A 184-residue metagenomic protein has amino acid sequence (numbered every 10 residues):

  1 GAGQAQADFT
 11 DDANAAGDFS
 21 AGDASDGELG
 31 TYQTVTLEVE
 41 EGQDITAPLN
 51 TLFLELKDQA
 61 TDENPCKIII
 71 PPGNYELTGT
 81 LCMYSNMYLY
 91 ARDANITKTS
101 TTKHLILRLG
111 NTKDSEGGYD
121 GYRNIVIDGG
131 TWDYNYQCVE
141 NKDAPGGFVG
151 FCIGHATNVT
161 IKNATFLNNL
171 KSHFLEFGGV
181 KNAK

Functional and structural regions predicted by a protein language model:
G3-N50: Right-handed parallel beta-helix/beta-solenoid
E40-N50, E63-H104, T112, W132 (+1 more regions): N-terminal extracellular ligand-recognition/capping segment immediately after the signal peptide
L49-N50, L77-T78, S100-G118, C138-I153 (+1 more regions): Extracellular beta-strand/beta-solenoid scaffold signature
E55-E63, S115-G118: Alpha-helix termini
E63-I69, G118-I125, A144-F151: Glycine-rich, flexible loop segments associated with nucleotide phosphate handling
I70, Y88-R92, Y122-G129, V159-N163 (+1 more regions): All-beta strand scaffolds that present successive hydrophobic residues in beta-strands
N74, T131, Y136, T157 (+3 more regions): Position-specific detector for the leucine-rich repeat
